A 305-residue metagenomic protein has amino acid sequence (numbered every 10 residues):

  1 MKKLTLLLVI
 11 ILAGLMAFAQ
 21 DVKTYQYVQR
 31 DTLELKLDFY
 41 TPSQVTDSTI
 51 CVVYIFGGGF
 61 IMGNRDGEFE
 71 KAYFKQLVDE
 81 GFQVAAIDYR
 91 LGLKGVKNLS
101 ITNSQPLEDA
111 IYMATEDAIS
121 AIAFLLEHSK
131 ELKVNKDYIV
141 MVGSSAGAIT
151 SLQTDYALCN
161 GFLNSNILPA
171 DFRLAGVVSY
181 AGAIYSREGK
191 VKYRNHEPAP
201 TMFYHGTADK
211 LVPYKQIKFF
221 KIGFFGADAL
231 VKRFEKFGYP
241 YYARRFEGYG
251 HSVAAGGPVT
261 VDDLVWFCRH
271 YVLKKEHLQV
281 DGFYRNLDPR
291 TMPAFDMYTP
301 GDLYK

Functional and structural regions predicted by a protein language model:
M1-V22: Bacterial Sec-dependent N-terminal signal peptides
A19-S48: N-terminal cap/lid segment of alpha/beta-hydrolase-fold proteins
S48-G59: Short beta-strand element of the alpha/beta-hydrolase
R65-I87, K94: Short amphipathic alpha-helix adjacent to the substrate-entry channel of hydrolases
Q105-E131, G226: Alpha/beta-hydrolase active-site loop
A123-E197: Primarily recognizes the serine-hydrolase "nucleophile elbow" in alpha/beta-hydrolase and SGNH/GDSL folds
S165-F237: The feature captures the conserved acid-bearing segment of alpha/beta-hydrolase catalytic domains
K232-K305: C-terminal catalytic histidine-bearing segment of alpha/beta-hydrolase fold enzymes
